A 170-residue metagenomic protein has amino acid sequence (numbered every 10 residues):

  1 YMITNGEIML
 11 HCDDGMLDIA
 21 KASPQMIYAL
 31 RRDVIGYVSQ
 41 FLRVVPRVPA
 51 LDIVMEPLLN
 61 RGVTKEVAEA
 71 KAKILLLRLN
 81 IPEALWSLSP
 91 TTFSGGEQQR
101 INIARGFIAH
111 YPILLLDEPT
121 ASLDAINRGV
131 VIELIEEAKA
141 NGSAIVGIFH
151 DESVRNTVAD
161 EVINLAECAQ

Functional and structural regions predicted by a protein language model:
G15-G36: ABC ATPase NBD coupling module
F41, V48-L59: Q-loop/switch helix immediately C-terminal to the Walker
E66-A84: Conserved ABC ATPase "signature" region
S89-F93, E97: Conserved ABC ATPase signature
G106-F107: ABC ATPase C-loop
H110: Conserved catalytic motifs of ABC-family nucleotide-binding domains
L114-D117: Catalytic Walker B motif of ABC-type/P-loop ATPase nucleotide-binding domains
A125-N127: Helix N-cap at the start of a conserved alpha-helix in ABC-type nucleotide-binding domains
